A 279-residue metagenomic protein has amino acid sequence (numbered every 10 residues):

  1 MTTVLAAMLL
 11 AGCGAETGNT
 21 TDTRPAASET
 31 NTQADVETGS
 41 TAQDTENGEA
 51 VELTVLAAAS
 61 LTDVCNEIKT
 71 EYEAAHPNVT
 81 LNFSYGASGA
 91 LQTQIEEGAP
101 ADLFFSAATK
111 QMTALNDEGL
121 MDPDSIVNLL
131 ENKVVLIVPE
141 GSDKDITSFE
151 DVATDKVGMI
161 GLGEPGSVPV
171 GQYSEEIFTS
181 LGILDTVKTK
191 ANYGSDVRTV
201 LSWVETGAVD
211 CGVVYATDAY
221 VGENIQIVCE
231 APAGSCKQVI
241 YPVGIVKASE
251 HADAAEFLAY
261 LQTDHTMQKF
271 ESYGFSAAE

Functional and structural regions predicted by a protein language model:
M1-L5: Sec-dependent N-terminal signal peptides
M8-G12: C-terminal motif of bacterial Sec signal peptides marking the signal peptidase cleavage site
C13-E73, G89, T93-E96, A108-T109 (+3 more regions): Exported/periplasmic ABC-transporter solute-binding proteins
T70-F83: Signal peptide-proximal N-terminal region of secreted/periplasmic/extracellular or secretory-lumen proteins
G86: Cofactor-binding loops of NAD(P)H-dependent oxidoreductases, dominated by short-chain dehydrogenase/reductases
D102-S106: Periplasmic-binding protein-like
G119-V127: Central helical "cap/lid" subdomain
K133-V134: Early exported N-terminus immediately downstream of N-terminal targeting peptides
